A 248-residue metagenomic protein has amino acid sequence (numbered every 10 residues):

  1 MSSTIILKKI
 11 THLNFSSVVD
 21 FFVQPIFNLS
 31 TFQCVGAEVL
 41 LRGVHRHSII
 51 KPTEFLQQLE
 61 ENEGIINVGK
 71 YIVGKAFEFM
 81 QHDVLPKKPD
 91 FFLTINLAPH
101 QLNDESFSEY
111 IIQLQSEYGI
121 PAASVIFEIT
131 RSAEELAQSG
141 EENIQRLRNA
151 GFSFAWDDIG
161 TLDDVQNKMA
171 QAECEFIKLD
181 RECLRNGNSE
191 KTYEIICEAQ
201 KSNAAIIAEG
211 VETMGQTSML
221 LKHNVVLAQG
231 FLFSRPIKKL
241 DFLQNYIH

Functional and structural regions predicted by a protein language model:
M1-N14, V18, Q24, N28-Q33 (+5 more regions): EAL-family c-di-GMP phosphodiesterase catalytic domain
S2-G119: Bacterial c-di-GMP phosphodiesterase EAL domain
G69, G140, N188, T192: Short, conserved glycine- and acidic-residue-centered signature motifs in active-site or ligand-binding loops
E78, S106-Q113, S139-N149, Y193-E198 (+1 more regions): Alpha-helical scaffolding segments of alpha/beta enzyme cores, especially the outer helices of TIM-barrel or partial
V84, N103-S116, L136-I144, D164-F176: Distinct, well-ordered alpha-helical segments
K87, Y118, A150, K201-S202: Helix C-cap/helix->beta junction micro-motif
P121-V125: Short acidic capping loops at alpha-helix termini that bridge into adjacent secondary structure
